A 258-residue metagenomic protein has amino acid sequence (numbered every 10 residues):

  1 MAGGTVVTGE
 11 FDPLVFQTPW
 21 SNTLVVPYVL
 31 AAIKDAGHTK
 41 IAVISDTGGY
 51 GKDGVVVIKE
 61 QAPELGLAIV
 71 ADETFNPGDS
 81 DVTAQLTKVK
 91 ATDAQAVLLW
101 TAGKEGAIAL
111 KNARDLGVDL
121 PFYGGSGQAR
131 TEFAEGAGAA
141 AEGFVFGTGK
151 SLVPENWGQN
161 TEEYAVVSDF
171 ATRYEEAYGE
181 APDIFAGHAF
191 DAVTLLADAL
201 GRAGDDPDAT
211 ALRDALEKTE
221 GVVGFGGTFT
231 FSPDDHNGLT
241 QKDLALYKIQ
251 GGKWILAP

Functional and structural regions predicted by a protein language model:
M1-E73, P121-G149: Extracytoplasmic ligand/sensor domains, especially the bilobed periplasmic-binding protein
P13-P19, G48, E155-T161, Y178-D183 (+1 more regions): Second-shell loop/turn segments in exported
T18-K40, D81-T83, G106, T161-S168 (+1 more regions): Hydrophobic alpha-helical segments within soluble ligand-binding/sensing domains
K34-T39, K59-L67, T87-A94, K111-V118 (+4 more regions): Sec-exported extracytoplasmic/periplasmic mature domains
K40-S45, D93-G103, A109, L120-G125 (+1 more regions): Periplasmic-binding protein-like
A113-F190, W254-L256: Extracellular/periplasmic periplasmic-binding protein-like sensory domains
R173-A186, A197-K253: Segments of small-molecule ligand-sensing domains
